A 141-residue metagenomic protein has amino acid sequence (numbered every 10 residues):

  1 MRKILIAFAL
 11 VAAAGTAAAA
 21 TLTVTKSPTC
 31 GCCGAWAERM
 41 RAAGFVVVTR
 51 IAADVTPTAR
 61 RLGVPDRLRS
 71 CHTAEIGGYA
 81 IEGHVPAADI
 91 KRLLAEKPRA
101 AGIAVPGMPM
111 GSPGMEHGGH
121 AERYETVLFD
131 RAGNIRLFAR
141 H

Functional and structural regions predicted by a protein language model:
M1-I4: Positively charged n-region of N-terminal signal peptides that target proteins for export
A13-A17: N-terminal signal peptide c-region/cleavage motif recognized by signal peptidases
A18-A43: Local sequence-structure signature of Cys/Sec-based thiol-disulfide redox active-site neighborhoods
A19-L22, F45-V47, G77-A80: Short active-site oxyanion
S27-G34, T49-A52, I81-H84: Soluble non-cytosolic domains of exported or imported proteins
A37-P57: Conserved helix-turn-beta segment immediately C-terminal to the redox Cys motif in thioredoxin-like folds
R61-H141: Thiol/selenol-based redox catalytic cores and closely related redox-interacting motifs
